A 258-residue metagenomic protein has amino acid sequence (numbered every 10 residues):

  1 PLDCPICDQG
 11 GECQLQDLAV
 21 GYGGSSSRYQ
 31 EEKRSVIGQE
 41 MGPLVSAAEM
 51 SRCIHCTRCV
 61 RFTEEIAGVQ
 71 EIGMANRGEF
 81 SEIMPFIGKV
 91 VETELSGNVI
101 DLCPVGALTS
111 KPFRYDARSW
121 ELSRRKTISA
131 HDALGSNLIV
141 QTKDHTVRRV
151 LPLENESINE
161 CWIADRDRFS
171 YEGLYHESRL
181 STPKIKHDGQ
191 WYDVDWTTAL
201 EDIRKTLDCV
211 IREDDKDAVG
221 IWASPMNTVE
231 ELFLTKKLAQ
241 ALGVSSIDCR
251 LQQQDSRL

Functional and structural regions predicted by a protein language model:
P1, Q14-S51, R61, I66-I100 (+3 more regions): Ferredoxin-type iron-sulfur electron-transfer modules in oxidoreductases and energy-metabolism complexes
D3-G11, Q30-E32, E160: Intrinsic disorder at enzyme termini
D8, E49-M50, H55-C56, V60-R61 (+5 more regions): Catalytic alpha/large subunits of respiratory electron-transfer oxidoreductases, centered on bis-MGD molybdoenzymes
E12, F80, N227-V229: Surface-exposed, flexible loop/turn segments at secondary-structure boundaries
E12-Q16, E172-G173: Extracellular/mature segments of secreted proteins
